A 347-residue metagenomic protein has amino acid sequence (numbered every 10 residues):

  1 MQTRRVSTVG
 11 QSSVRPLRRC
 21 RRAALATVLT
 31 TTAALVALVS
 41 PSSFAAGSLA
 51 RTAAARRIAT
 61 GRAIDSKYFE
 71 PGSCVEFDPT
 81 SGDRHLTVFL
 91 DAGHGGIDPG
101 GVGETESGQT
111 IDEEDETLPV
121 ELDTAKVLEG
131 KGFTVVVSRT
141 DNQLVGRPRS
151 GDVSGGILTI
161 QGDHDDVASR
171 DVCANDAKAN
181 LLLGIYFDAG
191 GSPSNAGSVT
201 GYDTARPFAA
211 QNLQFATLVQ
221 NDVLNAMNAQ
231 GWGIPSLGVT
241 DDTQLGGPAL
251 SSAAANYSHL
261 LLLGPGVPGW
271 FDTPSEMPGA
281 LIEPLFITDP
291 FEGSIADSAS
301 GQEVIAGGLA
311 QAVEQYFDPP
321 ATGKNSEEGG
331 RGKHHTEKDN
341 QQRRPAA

Functional and structural regions predicted by a protein language model:
Q2-A347: Catalytic-site microenvironment of enzymes that process N-acetyl-hexosamine-containing cell-wall polysaccharides
